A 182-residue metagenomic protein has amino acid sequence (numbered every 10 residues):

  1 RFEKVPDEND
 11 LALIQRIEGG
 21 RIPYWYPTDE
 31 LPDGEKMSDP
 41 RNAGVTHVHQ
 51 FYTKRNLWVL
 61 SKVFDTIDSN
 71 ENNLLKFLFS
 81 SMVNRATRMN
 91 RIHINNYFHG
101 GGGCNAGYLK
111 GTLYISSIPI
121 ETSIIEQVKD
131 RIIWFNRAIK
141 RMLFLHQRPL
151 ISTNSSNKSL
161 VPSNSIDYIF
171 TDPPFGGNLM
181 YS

Functional and structural regions predicted by a protein language model:
R1-P162, M180-S182: Nucleic-acid modification enzymes, centered on SAM-dependent nucleic-acid methyltransferases
Y168-S182: Metal-dependent catalytic core segments for phosphate chemistry
